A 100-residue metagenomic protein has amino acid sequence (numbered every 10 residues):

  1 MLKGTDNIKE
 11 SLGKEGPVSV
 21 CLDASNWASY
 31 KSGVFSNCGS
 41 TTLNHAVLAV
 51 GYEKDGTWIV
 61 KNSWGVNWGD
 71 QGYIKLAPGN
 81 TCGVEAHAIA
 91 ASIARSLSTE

Functional and structural regions predicted by a protein language model:
M1-K61, V66-E100: Predominantly the structural core of cysteine protease catalytic domains
